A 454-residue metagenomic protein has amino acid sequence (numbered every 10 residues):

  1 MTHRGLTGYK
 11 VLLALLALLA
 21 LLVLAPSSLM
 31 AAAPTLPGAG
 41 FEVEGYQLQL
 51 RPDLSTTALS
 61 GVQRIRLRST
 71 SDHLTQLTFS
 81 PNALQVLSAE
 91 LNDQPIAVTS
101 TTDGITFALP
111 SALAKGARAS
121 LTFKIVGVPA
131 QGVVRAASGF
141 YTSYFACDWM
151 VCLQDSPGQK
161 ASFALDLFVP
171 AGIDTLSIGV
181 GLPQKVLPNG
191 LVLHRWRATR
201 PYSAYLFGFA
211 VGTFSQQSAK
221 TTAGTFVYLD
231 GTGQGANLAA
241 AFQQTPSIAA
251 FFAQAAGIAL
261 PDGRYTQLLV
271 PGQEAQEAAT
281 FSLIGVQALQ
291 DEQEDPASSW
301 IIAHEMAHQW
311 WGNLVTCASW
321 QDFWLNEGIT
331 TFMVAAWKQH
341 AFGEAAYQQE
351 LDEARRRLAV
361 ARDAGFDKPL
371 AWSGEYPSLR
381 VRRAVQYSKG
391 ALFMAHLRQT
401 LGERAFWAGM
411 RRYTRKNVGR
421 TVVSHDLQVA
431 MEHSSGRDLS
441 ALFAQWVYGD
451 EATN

Functional and structural regions predicted by a protein language model:
L22-S60, R64, A136, L153 (+1 more regions): N-terminal, polar/Ser/Thr-rich
V62-A83, L153-D155, K160-P170, H425: Surface-exposed beta-strand/loop patches in extracellular or lumenal glycoproteins
Q63, A112, R118, Q154 (+8 more regions): Zn2+-dependent metallopeptidase catalytic core
P81-S138, N189-G190: A surface-exposed beta-strand-loop module
K124-F214: Extended, low-hydrophobicity, Ser/Thr/Pro/Gly-biased non-transmembrane segments
L165, V192, T213-Q309, N313-D322 (+2 more regions): Juxtacatalytic substrate-recognition/specificity segment
F281-L289, D322-D363: Post-HExxH zinc-binding segment in Zn-dependent metallohydrolases
A345-A346, R383-N454: Amphipathic alpha-helical substructures
